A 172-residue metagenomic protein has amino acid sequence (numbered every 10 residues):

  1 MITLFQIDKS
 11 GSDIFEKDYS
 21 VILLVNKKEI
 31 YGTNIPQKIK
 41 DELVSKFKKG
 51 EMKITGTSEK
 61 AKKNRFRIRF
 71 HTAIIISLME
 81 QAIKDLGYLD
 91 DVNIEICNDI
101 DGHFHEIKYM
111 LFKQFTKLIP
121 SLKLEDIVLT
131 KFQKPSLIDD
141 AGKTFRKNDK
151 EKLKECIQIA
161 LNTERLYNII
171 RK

Functional and structural regions predicted by a protein language model:
M1-I14: Two-metal-ion RNase H-like nuclease active-site motif
S10, I35-K38, N98: Short loop/turn segments at strand-loop or loop-helix junctions that form parts of catalytic or ligand-binding pockets
G11, E29, I100-G102: Residues that cap or initiate secondary-structure elements
E16-K17, H103: Short, function-defining helix-loop hinge/capping sites that tune catalysis or transport
Y19-N26: Short beta-strand scaffold segments in enzyme catalytic cores
K27-K49: Short glycine-rich, Thr/Ser-proximal phosphate-binding strand/loop in the N-terminal lobe of ATP-dependent enzymes
K48-I83: Acidic helix/loop or adjacent segment enriched in Glu/Asp that either coordinates divalent metal
T72, I76-K172: A two-mode feature
